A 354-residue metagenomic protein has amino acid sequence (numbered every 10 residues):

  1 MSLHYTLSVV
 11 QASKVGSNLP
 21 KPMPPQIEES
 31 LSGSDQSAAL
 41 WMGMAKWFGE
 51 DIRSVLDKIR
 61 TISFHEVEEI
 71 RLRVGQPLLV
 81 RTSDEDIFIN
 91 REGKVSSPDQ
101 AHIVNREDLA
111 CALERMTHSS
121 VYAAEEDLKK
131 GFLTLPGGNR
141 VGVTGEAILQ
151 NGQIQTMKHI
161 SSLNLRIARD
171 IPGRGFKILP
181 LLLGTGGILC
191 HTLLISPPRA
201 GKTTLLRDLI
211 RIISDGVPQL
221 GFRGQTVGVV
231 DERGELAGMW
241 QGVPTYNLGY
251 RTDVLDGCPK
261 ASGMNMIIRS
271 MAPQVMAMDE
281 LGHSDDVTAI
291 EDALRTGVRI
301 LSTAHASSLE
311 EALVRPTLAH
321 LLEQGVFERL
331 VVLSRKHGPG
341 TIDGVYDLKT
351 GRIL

Functional and structural regions predicted by a protein language model:
S2-G137: N-terminal accessory targeting/assembly segments
I70, V143, D231: Residue-level signature of catalytic and energy-coupling elements of molecular machines, predominantly ATP/GTP-dependent
R115, S119-L189: P-loop NTP-binding catalytic core
R140, A147-Q150, D170-P172, R233-L236 (+7 more regions): Conserved nucleotide-binding/hydrolysis micro-motifs of P-loop NTPases
Q150, Q155-H159, E328-L354: Conserved P-loop NTPase
G175-E232: P-loop NTPase nucleotide-binding module
S214-N265: P-loop NTPase switch/communication element
M271-L330, R335: Conserved P-loop NTPase nucleotide-binding/switch module
